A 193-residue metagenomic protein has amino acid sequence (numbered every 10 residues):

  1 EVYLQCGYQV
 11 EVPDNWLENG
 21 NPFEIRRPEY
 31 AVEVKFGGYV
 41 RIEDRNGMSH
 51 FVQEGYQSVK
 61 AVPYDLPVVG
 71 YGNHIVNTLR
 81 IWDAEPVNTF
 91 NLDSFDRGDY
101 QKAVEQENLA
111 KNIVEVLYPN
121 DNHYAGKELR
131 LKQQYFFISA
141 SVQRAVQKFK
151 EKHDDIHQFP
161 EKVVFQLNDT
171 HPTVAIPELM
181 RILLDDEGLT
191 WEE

Functional and structural regions predicted by a protein language model:
E1-E193: A conserved ligand/cofactor-binding region detector
